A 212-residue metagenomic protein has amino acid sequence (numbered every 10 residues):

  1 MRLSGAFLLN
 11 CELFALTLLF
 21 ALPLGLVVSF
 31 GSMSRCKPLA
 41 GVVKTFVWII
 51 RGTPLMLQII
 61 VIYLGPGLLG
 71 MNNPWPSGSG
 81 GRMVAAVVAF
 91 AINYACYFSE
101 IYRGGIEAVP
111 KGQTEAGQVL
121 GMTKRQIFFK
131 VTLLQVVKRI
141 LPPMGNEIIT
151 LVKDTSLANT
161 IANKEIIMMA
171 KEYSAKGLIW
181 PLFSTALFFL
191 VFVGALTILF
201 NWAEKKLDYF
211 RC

Functional and structural regions predicted by a protein language model:
M1-C212: Transmembrane alpha-helices and adjacent helix-loop boundaries
